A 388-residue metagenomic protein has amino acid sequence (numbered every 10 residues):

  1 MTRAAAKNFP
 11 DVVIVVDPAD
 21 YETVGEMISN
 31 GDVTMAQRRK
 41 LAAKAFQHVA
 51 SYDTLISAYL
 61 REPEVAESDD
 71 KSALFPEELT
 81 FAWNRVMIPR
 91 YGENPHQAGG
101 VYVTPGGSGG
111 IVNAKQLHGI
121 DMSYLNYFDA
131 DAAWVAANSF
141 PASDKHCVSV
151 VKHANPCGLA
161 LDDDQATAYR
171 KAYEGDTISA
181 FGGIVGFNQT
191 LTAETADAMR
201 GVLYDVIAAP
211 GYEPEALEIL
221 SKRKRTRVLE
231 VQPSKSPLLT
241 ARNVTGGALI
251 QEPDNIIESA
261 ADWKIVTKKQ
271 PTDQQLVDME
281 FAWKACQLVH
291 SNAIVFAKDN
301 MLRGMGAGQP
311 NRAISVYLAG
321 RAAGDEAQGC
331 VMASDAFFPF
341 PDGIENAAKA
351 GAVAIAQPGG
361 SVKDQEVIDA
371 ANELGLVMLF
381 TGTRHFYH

Functional and structural regions predicted by a protein language model:
M1-R3, P10-D11, Y21, D53-A58 (+1 more regions): ATP-dependent carboxylate/acyl-activation modules
N8, P18-V65: Internal, active-site/partner-interface "lid" segment
V15: Short, flexible active-site-proximal loops enriched in glycine and acidic residues
